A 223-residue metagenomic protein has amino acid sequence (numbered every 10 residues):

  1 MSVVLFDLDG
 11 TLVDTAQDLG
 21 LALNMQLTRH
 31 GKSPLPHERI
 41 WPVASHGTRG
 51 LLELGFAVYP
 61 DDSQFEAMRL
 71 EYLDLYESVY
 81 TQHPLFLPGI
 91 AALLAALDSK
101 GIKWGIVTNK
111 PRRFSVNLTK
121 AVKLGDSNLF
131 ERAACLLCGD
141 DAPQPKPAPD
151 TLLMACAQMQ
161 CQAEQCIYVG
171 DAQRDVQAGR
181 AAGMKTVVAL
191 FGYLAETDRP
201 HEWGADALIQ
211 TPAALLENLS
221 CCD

Functional and structural regions predicted by a protein language model:
M1-S2, P111-D223: Asp-based, Mg2+/Mn2+-dependent phosphohydrolase catalytic module
S2-A92, S99-K100, R113-V116: N-terminal helical cap/lid subdomain that shapes the substrate entry/recognition surface in HAD-like hydrolases
L5, L12, W104-V107, Y168-V169 (+1 more regions): Conserved SAM-binding loop
L8-T11, W104, A133-D140: Surface-exposed, interaction-prone regions with an acidic/low-complexity signature
Q26, Y72-Y76, Y80, G105 (+3 more regions): Hydrophobic, well-ordered secondary-structure segments that either form specific early membrane-associated helices used
S33, K103, K185: Residue-level detector of anion-binding/catalytic polar loops
A96-K103, Q160-A163: Short, surface-exposed connector motifs at secondary-structure boundaries
